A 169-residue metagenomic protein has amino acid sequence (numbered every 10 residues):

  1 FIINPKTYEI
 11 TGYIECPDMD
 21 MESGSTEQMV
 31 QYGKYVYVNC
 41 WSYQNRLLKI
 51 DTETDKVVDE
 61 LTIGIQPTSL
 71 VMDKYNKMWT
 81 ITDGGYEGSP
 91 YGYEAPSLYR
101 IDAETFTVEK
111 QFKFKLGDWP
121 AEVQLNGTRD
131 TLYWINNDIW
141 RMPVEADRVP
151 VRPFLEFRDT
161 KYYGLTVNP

Functional and structural regions predicted by a protein language model:
F1, N45-L48, P96-Y99, D138-W140: A short loop-to-beta-strand structural motif that recurs across blades of beta-propeller domains
F1, P5, I10-V30: Asp-box/WD-like beta-propeller blade repeats and closely related beta-sheet repeat scaffolds
N4-Y8, I50-D55, D102-F106, P143-R148: Short loop/turn segments that connect beta-strands within beta-propeller blades
E9-D20, K56-L61, T107-F114, R148-F157: A short beta-strand motif characteristic of beta-propeller blades
M21-V30, I65-D73, G117-T128, D159-N168: Repeated scaffold domains used in trafficking and secretory/extracellular systems, primarily beta-propellers
Y35-N39, K77-T80, D130-W134, P169: Conserved beta-propeller blade signature
S42-N45, G84-S89, I139-W140: Short glycine/acidic-enriched loop and turn motifs that connect beta-strands
T105, K115, N126-P169: Hydrophilic extracytoplasmic domains
